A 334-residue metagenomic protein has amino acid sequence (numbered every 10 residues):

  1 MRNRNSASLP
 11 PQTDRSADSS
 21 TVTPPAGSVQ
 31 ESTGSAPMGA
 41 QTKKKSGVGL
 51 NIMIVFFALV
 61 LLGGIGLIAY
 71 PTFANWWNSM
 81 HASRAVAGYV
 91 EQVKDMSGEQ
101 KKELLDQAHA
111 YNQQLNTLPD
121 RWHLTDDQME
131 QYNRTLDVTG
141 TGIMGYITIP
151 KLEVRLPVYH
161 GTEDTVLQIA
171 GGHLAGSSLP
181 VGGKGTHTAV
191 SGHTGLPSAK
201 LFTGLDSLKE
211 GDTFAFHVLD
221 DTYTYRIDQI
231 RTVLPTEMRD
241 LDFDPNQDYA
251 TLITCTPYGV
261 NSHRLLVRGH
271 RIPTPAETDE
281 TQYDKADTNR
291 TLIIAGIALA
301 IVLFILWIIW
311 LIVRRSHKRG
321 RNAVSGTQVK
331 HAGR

Functional and structural regions predicted by a protein language model:
R2-T13, T21-K94, A286-R334: N-terminal membrane-targeting segments
P10-P11, S20, P24-P25, S35-P37 (+4 more regions): Proline-rich intrinsically disordered, low-complexity coils
V48-T291, A323-G326: Solvent-exposed, non-transmembrane regions of membrane-associated and secreted proteins
